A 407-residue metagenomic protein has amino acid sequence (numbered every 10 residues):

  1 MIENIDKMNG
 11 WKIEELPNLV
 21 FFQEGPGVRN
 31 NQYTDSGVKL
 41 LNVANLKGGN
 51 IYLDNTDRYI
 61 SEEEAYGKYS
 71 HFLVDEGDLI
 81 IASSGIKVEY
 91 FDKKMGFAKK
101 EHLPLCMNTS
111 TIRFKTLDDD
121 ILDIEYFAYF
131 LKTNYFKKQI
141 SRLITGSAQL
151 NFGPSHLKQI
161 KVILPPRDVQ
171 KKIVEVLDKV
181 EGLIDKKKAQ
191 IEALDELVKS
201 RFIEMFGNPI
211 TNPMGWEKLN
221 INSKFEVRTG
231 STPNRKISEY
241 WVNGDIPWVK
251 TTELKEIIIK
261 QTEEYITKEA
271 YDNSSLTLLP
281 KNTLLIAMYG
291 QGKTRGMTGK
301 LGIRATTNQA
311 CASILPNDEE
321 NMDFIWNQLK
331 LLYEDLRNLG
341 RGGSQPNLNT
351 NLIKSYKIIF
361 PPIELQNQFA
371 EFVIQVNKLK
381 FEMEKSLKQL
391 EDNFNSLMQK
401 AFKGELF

Functional and structural regions predicted by a protein language model:
M1-P26, Q159-V174, K186, Q190-S200 (+5 more regions): Non-catalytic DNA-recognition/assembly elements of restriction-modification systems
I2, N9-G10, V28-R29, L103-I112 (+5 more regions): A short glycine-rich beta-alpha junction/loop motif
E14-N31, N45-L79, N222-S238, T252-K281 (+1 more regions): Sequence-specific dsDNA recognition surfaces
R29-S36, N55-T56, R142-I144, M214-K218 (+2 more regions): Short coil/turn segments at secondary-structure boundaries
N42, E63, Y69-K132, K250 (+1 more regions): A short beta-sheet element
F136-Q139, L332, L336: Periplasmic-binding protein-like
K400-F407: Acidic, low-complexity, intrinsically disordered peripheral segments
